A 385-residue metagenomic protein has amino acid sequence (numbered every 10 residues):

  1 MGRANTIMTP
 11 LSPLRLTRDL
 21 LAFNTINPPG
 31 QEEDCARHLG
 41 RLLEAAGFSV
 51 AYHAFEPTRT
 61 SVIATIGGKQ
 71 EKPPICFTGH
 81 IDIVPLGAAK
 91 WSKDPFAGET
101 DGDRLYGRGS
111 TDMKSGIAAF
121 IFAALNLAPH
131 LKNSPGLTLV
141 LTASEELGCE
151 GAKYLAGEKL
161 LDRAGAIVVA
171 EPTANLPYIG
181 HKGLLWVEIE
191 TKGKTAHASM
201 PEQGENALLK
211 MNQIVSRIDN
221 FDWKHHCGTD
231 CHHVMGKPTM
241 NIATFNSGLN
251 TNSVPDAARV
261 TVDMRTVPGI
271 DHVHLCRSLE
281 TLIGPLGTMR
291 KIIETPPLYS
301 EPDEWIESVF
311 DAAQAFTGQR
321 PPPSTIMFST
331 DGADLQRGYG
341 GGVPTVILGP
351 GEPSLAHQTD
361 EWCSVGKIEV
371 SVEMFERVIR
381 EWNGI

Functional and structural regions predicted by a protein language model:
M1-R3, L43, D334-Y339: Hydrophobic residues within well-ordered alpha-helices
T6-R108, P129-N133, E352: Acidic/His- and Gly-rich active-site-bordering loop/insert found across diverse amide/peptide-bond hydrolases
A51, I179, W186-I385: Metal-dependent amide/peptide-bond hydrolase catalytic core, centered on the "pita-bread" metallohydrolase fold
P57-T60, A174, F328-D331: Short acidic loop-to-helix transition motifs that present clustered carboxylates
P73-I75, D103-R104, T138, G165-V168 (+2 more regions): Structural motif
L86-D101, R163-A164, I179-E190, V346: Acidic-glycine-rich active-site phosphate/pyrophosphate-binding loop
L105, S110-T111, S115-N220, D360-S371 (+1 more regions): Fold-level recognition of mixed alpha/beta catalytic cores in primary-metabolism enzymes, strongest
